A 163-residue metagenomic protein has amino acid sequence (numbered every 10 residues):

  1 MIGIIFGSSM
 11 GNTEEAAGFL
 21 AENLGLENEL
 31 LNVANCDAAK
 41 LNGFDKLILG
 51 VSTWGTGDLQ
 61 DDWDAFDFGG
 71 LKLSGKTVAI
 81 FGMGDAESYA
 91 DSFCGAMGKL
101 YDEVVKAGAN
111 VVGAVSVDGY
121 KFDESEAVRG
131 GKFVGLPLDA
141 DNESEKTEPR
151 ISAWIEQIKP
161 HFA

Functional and structural regions predicted by a protein language model:
I2-N23: N-terminal beta1-alpha1 ligand-phosphate binding loop
I5, L31, F81: The conserved SAM/SAH-binding core of class I Rossmann-like methyltransferase domains, concentrating on the hydrophobic
G7-M10, N35, T53: Short, surface-exposed acidic/glycine-rich loop or hinge patches that mediate macromolecular interfaces
N23, E27, G43-A163: FMN-binding flavodoxin-like domain, especially the glycine-rich phosphate-binding loop
L26-D37: A short beta-strand-loop structural module common to alpha/beta enzyme folds
